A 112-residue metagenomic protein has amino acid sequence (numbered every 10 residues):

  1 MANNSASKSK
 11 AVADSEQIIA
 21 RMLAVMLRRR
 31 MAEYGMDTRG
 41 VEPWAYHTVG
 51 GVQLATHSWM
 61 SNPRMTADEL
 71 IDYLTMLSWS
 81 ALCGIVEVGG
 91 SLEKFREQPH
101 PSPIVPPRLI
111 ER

Functional and structural regions predicted by a protein language model:
M1-S5, R30, A55-P63: Secondary-structure edge/capping motif, primarily at the C-terminal ends of alpha-helices and the immediately following
S5-S9, S15, S58-S61, S78-S80 (+2 more regions): Generic serine detector
K8-A32, E42-L54, E69-D72, M76-V86: Amphipathic alpha-helical packing segments from all-alpha helical-bundle domains
R30-Y34, G90-F95: Short, intrinsically disordered/low-complexity patches at protein termini and at juxtamembrane boundaries
S91-R112: Acidic, Ser/Thr-rich low-complexity intrinsically disordered segments
